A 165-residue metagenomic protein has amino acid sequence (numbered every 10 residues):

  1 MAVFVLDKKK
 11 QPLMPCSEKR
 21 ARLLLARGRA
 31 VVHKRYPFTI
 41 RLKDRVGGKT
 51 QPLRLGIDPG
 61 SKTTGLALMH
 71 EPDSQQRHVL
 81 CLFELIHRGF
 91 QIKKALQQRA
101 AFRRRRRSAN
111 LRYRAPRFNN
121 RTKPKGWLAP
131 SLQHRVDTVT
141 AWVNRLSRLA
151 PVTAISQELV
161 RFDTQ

Functional and structural regions predicted by a protein language model:
M1-P12, C16-S17: Low-complexity, highly charged intrinsically disordered N-terminal segments that act as targeting/localization
A2, L13, G48-K49, L53 (+1 more regions): Charge-biased, low-complexity intrinsically disordered regions
D7-K8, K49-P52, S61-K62, R148-V152: Short, well-ordered loop/turn elements at secondary-structure boundaries
D7-K9, M69-Q76: Short acidic-glycine loop/turn motifs at beta-strand connectors
C16-K49: Charged, flexible boundary elements
G48, P72-Q165: Substrate-contacting helices/loops that form the catalytic groove of nucleic-acid and nucleotide-polymer processing
L53-E71: Gly/Thr-rich phosphate-binding beta-strand-loop-beta motif of the actin/hexokinase/Hsp70
